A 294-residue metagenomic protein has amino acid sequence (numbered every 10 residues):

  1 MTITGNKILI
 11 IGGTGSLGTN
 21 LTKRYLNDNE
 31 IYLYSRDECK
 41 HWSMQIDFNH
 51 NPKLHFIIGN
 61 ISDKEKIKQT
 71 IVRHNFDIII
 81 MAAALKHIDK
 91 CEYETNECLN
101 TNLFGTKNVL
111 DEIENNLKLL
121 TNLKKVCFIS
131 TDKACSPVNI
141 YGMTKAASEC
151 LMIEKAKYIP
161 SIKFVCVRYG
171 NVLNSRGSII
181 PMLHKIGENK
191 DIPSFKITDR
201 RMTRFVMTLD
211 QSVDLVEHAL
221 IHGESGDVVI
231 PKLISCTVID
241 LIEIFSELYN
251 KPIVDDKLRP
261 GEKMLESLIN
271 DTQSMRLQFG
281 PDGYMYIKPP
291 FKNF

Functional and structural regions predicted by a protein language model:
N6, K125, C150-F294: Strand-loop microenvironment adjacent to phosphate/nucleotide-handling motifs in alpha/beta enzyme folds
I8-N27: N-terminal Rossmann NAD(P)H-binding glycine-rich loop of SDR-like oxidoreductase domains
D28-K40: Conserved glycine-rich Rossmann-like NAD(P)H-binding loop of the short-chain dehydrogenase/reductase
S35, I57-I58, N100: Conserved residues in the N-terminal Rossmann fold of short-chain dehydrogenase/reductase
D37, D132, I234: Residues in the short beta-alpha loop(s) of Rossmann-like NAD(P)-binding domains
F48-S62: Rossmann-fold cofactor-recognition segment
I58-I78: Conserved Rossmann-fold cofactor-binding substructure of NAD(P)-dependent oxidoreductases
N75-N100, F104-A146, F164: Conserved Rossmann-fold NAD(P)-dependent oxidoreductase catalytic core, especially the SDR/UDP-sugar
